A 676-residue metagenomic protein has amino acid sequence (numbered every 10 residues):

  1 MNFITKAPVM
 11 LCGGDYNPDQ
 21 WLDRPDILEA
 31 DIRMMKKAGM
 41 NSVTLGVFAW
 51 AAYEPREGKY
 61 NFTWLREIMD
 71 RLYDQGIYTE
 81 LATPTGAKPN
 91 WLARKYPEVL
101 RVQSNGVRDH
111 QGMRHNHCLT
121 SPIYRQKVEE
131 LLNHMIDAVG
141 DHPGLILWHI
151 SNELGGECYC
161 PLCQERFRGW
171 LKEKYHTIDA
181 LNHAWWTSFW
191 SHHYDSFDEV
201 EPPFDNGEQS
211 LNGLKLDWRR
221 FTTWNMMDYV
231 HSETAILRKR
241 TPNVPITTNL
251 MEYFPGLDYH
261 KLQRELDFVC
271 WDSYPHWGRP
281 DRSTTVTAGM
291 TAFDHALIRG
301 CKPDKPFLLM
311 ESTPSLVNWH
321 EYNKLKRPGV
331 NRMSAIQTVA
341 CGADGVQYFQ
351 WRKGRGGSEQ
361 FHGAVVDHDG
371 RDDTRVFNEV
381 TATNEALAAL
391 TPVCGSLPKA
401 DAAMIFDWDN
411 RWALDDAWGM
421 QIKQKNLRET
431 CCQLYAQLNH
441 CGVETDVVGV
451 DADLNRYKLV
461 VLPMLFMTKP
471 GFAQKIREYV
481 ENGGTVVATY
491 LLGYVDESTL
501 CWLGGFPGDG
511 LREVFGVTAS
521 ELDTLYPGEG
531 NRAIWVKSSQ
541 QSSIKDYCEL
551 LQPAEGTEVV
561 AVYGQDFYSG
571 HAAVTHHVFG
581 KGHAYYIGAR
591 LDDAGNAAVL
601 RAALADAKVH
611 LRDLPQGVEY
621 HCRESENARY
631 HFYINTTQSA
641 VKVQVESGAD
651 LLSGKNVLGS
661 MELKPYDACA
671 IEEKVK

Functional and structural regions predicted by a protein language model:
M1-S42, P55, D70, V393: N-terminal carbohydrate-binding accessory modules
P8-C12, G39-N41, Y73-T79, D141-I146 (+6 more regions): Short, well-ordered coil/turn segments that N-cap beta-strands
C12-L22, F48-T63, H110-E129, S151-C158 (+6 more regions): The substrate-binding groove and active-site-proximal loops of carbohydrate-active enzymes, especially glycoside
G14, M35, V43, L72 (+8 more regions): Conserved, mostly hydrophobic/aromatic
W21-K37, V128-H134, M251-K261, R327-A335: Short, acidic/polar
E29-K37, T44-V107, I136, E233-R240 (+1 more regions): Aromatic-lined substrate-binding rim segments of carbohydrate-active enzymes
G106-F293: Polysaccharide-binding and catalytic clefts of secreted carbohydrate-active enzymes
F197-V200, K239, N243, Y274-G278 (+1 more regions): Carbohydrate-binding surfaces of carbohydrate-active enzymes
